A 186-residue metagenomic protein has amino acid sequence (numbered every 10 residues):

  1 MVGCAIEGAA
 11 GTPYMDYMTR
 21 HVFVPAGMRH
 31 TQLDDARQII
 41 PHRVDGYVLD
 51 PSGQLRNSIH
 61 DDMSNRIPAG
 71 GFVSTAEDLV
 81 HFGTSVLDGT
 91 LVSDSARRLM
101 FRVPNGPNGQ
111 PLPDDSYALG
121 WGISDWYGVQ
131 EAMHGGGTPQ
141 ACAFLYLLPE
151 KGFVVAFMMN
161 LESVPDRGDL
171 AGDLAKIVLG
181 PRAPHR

Functional and structural regions predicted by a protein language model:
M1-C4, H81: Short amphipathic alpha-helical face segments that pack within enzyme cores and frequently flank/anchor catalytic
A10-R20, V24, D50, Q54-R186: Catalytic loop of the DD-peptidase/beta-lactamase superfamily, centered on the K-T-G motif and neighboring
P25-R29: Extracellular LysM carbohydrate-binding repeats and other cell-envelope/extracellular binding modules
H30-P41: Short, surface-exposed recognition loops and adjoining beta-strand edges that mediate ligand/DNA contacts, enriched
I39-Q54: Mobile, glycine-enriched helix-loop/loop "lid" segments at the mouths of ligand-binding/catalytic clefts that gate
